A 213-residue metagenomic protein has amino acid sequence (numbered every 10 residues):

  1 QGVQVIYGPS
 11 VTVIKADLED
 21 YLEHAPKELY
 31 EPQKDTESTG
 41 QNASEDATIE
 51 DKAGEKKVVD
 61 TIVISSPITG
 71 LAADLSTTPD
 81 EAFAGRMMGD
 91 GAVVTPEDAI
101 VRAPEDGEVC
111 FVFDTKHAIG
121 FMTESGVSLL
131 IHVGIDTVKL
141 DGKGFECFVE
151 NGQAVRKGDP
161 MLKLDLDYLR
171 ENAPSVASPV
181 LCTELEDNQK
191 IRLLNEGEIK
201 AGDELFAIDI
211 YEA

Functional and structural regions predicted by a protein language model:
Q1-K52: Membrane-embedded alpha-helical signal segments
T48-A213: Contiguous, well-folded functional domains in the mature portion of proteins
